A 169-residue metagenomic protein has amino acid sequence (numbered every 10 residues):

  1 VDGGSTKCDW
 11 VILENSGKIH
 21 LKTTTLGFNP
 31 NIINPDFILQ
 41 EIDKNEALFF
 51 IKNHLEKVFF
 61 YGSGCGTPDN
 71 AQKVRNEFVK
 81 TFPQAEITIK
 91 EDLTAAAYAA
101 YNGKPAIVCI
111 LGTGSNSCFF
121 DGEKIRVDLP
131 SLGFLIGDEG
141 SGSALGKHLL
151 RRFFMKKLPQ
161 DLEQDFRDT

Functional and structural regions predicted by a protein language model:
V1-D2, K57-F59, A106-I110: Short glycine-aspartate micro-motif
V1-Q40, H54, I125-V127, S131: Short glycine-rich, Thr/Ser-proximal phosphate-binding strand/loop in the N-terminal lobe of ATP-dependent enzymes
C8-L13, Y98, C109, S115-F120: Short beta-strand scaffold segments in enzyme catalytic cores
E14-K18, N76-T81, A106, G122-V127: A glycine- and small-aliphatic-rich helix-loop capping segment at beta-alpha/alpha-beta transitions that lines
P30, A47-T88, A100-Y101: Short beta-strand-loop/turn "lid" adjacent to the catalytic site in phosphate-handling enzymes
Q72, S115-L129: Acidic-glycine-rich active-site phosphate/pyrophosphate-binding loop
E86-V108: Conserved phosphate-binding catalytic cores of ATP/NTP-utilizing and phosphoryl-transfer enzymes
I125-T169: Glycine-rich phosphate-binding loop plus the immediately following alpha-helix
